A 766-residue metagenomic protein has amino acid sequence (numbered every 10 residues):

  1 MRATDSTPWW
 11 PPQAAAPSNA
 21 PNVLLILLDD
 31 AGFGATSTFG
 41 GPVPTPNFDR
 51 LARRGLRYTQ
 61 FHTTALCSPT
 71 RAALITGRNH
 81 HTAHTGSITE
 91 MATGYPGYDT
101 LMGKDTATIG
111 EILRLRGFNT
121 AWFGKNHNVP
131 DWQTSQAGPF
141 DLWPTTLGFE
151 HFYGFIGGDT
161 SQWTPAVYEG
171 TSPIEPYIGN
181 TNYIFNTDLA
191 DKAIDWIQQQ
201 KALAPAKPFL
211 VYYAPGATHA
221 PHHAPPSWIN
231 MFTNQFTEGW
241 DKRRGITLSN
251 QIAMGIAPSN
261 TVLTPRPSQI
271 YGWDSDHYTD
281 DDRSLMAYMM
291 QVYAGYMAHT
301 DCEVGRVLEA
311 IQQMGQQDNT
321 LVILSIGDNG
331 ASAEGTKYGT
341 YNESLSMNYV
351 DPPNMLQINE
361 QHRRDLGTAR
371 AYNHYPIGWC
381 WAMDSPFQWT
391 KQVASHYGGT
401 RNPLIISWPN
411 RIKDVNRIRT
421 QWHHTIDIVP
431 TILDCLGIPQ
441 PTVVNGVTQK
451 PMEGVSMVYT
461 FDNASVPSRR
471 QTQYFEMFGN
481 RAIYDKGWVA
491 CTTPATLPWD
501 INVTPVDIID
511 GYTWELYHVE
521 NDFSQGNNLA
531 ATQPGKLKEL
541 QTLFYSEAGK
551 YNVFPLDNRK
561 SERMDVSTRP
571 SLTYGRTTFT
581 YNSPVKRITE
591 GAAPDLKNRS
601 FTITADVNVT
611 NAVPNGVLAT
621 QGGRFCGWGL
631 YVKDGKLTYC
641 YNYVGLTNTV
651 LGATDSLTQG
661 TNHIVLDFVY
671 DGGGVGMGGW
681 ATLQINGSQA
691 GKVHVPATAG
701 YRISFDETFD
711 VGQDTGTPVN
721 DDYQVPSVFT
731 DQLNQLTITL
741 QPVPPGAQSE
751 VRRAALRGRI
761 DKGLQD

Functional and structural regions predicted by a protein language model:
M1-D510, W514, F523-T542, F579-Y581 (+2 more regions): Formylglycine-dependent sulfatase
T164-E169, L516-Y517, Y639, A681-L683: Short polybasic amphipathic segments
S344-V350, V553-P555, M564-V566: Short alpha-helical linear motifs
G437, D462, N521, Y545 (+3 more regions): Hydrophobic alpha-helix feature that most strongly marks membrane-spanning transmembrane helices and their immediate
K486, T493-A495, V519-E520, D714-G716 (+1 more regions): Short, loop-centered acidic/histidine patches that primarily coordinate divalent metals
E520-S524, G687-A690: Asp-box/BNR beta-propeller loop motif
E539-K560: Charge-dense polyanion-binding interfaces
P555-D766: Extracellular glycan-associated modules
